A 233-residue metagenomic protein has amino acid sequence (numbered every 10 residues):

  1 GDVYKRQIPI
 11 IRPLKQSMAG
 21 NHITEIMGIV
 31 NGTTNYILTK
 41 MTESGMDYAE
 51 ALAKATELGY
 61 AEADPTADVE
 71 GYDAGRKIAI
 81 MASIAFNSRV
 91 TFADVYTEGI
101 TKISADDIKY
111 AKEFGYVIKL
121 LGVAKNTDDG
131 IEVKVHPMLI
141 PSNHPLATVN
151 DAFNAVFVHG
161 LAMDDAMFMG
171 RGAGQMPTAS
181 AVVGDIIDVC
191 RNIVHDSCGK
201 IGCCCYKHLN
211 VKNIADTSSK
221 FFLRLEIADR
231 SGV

Functional and structural regions predicted by a protein language model:
V3-Y4: Short, small-residue-biased leader/transition segments that mark boundaries at the very start of proteins
I10-I23, I37-M46, R76-V90, D185: Oxidoreductase and adenylate-handling cofactor-binding alpha/beta cores
I23-T34: NAD(P)-dependent dehydrogenases' Rossmann-like dinucleotide-binding region
T33, A55-Y60, F86-T91, H159-A166 (+1 more regions): Short acidic (Asp/Glu) and glycine-rich catalytic loops that position anionic groups and cofactors
A51-T148, F153-A155: Substrate-binding/catalytic subdomain of NAD(P)-dependent oxidoreductase enzymes
D164-A166, G170-M176: Glycine-rich phosphate/pyrophosphate-binding beta-alpha loops
A181, I186-V233: A conserved regulatory-domain signal marking ACT and ACT-like small-molecule sensing domains and adjacent regulatory
